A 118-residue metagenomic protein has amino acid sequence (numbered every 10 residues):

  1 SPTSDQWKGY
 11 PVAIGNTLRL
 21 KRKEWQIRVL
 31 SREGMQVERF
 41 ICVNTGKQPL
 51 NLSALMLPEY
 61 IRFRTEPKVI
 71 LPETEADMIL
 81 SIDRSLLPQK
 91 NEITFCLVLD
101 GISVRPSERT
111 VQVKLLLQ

Functional and structural regions predicted by a protein language model:
P2-D5, L87-Q118: Terminal connector regions
P2-T45, P67, Q118: Beta-sheet-dominated interaction scaffolds and their linkers
T17, T45-L80: Surface-exposed binding patches on compact interaction domains or structured appendages
M35, T45-P49, F63, P88-K90 (+1 more regions): A cross-taxa feature marking solvent-exposed loop/turn segments within ectodomains of secreted and single-pass membrane
Q36, A76, N91-I93: Hydrophobic core residues within well-ordered beta-strands of beta-rich domains
I41-C42, I82, L99: Hydrophobic beta-strand positions in extracellular immunoglobulin-like domains
M78-Q89: Extracellular/luminal low-complexity segments enriched in Ser/Thr/Pro
